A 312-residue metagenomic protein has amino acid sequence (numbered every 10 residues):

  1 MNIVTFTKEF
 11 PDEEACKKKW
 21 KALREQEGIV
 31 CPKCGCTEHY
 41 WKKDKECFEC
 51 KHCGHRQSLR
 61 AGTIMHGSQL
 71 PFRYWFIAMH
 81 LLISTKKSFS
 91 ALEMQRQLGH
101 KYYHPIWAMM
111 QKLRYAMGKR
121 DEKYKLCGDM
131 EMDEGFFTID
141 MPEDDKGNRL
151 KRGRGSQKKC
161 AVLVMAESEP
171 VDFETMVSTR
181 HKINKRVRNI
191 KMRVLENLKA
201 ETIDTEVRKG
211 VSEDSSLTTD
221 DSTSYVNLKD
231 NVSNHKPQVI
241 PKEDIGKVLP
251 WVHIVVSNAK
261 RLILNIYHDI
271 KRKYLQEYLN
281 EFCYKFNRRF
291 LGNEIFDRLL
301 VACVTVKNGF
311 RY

Functional and structural regions predicted by a protein language model:
M1-Y312: Residue-level recognition of single "structural anchor" positions that define or cap local secondary structure
